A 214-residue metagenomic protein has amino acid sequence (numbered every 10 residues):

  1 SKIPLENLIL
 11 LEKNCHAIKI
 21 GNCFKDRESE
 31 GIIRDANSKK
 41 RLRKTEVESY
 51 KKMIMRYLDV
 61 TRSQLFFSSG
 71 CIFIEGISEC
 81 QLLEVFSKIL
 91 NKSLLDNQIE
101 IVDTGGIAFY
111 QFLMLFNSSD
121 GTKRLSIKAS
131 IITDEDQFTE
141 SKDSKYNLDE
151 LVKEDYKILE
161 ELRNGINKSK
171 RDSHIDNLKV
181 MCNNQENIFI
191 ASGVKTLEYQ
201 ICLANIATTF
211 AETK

Functional and structural regions predicted by a protein language model:
I3-L5, I9-K214: Acidic, divalent-metal-binding catalytic cores of TOPRIM and closely related two-metal-ion phosphodiester/pyrophosphate
